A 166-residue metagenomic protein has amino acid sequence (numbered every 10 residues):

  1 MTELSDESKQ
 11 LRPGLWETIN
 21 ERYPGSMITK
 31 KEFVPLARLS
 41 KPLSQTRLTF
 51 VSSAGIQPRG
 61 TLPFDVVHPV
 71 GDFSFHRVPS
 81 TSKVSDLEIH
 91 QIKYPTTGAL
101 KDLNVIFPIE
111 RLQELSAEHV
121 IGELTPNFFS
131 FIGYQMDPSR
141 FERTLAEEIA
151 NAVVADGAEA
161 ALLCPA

Functional and structural regions predicted by a protein language model:
M1-A166: Metallocofactor- and cofactor-centric catalytic cores in central/energy metabolism, strongly enriched
